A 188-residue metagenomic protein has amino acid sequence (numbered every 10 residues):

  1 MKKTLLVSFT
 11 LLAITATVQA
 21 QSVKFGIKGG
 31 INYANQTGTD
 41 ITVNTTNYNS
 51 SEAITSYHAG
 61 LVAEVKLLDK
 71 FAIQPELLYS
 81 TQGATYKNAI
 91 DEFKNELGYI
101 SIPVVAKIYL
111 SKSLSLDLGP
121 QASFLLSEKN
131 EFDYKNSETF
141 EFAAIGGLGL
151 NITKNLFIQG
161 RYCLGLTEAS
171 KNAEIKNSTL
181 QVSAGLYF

Functional and structural regions predicted by a protein language model:
M1-K28, A184, F188: Bacterial Sec-dependent N-terminal signal peptides
Q21-F25, A53-Y57, E96-I100, E138-A144 (+1 more regions): Residues that define the transmembrane beta-barrel architecture of outer-membrane proteins
V23, K70-I73, S113-L116, K154-G160: Repeated loop/turn-to-beta-strand initiation elements of outer-membrane beta-barrel proteins
K24, G147-L156, K176-F188: Outer-membrane beta-barrel "beta-signal"
I27-G29, P75, V104, L118 (+3 more regions): Membrane-embedded beta-strand positions of outer-membrane beta-barrel proteins
I31-N35, Y79-G83, A122-L126, Y162-L166 (+1 more regions): Transmembrane beta-strands of outer-membrane beta-barrel pores
T37-T45, T85-E92, E128-K135, S170-K176: Outer-membrane beta-barrel translocator domains and adjoining extracellular loop/strand segments of Gram-negative
V65-D69, I108-K112, I152-K154, F188: Outer-membrane beta-barrel strand-turn architecture
